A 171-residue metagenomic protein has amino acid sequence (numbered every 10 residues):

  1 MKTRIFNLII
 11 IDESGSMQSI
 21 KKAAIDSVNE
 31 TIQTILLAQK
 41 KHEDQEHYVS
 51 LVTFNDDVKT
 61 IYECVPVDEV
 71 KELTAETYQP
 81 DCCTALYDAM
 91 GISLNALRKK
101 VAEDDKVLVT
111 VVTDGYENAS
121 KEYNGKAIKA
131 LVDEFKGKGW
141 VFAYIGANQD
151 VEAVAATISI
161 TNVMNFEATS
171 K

Functional and structural regions predicted by a protein language model:
M1-K171: Acidic, low-complexity intrinsically disordered regions
